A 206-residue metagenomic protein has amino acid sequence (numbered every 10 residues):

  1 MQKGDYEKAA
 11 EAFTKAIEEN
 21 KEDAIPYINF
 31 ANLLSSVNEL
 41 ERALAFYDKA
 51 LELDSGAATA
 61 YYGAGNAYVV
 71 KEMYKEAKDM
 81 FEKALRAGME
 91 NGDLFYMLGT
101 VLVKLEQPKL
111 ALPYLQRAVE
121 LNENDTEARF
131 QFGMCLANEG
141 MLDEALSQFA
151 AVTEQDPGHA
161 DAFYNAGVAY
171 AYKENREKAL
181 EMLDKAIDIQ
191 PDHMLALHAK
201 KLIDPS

Functional and structural regions predicted by a protein language model:
Q2-T14, V37-K49, V70-L85, E90-D93 (+5 more regions): Structural signature of tandem alpha-helical TPR/SEL1-like repeats, specifically the intra-repeat loop/turn
K15-S36: Short, charge-rich amphipathic alpha-helical segments embedded in non-transmembrane helical bundles/solenoids
E19, L53, A87-G88, L121 (+2 more regions): Structural marker of alpha-solenoid helical repeat scaffolds
A24-I25, A58-T59, N91-D93, T126-E127 (+3 more regions): Helix-start (N-cap) detector for alpha-helical repeat units in TPR-like alpha-solenoids, especially tetratricopeptide
T59-V70: Glycine/small-residue-rich loop that forms an oxyanion/phosphate-binding "nest" at active or ligand-binding sites
V168-K201: TPR/TPR-like (Sel1-like) alpha-helical repeat modules
